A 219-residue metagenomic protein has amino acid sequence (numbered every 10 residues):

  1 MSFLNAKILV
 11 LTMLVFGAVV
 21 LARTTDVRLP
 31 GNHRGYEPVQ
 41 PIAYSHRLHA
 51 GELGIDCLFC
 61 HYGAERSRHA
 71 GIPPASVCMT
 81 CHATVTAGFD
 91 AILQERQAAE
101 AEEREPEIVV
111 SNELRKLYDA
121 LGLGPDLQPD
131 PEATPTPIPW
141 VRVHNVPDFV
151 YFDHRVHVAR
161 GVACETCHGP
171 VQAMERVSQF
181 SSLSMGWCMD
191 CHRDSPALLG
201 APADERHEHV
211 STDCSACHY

Functional and structural regions predicted by a protein language model:
M1-A6: Short, Lys/Arg-rich N-terminal segment immediately upstream of the first membrane anchor
K7-T24: Hydrophobic membrane-insertion alpha-helices, especially the h-region of bacterial N-terminal signal peptides
M13-G17, R28-N32, L48-E52, R115-P125 (+2 more regions): N-terminal start-of-chain detector that recognizes signal peptides and the immediate post-cleavage beginning
V20-P38: Aromatic-capped interface at the extracytoplasmic side of an N-terminal signal-anchor transmembrane helix
R28, P38-F89, P147-Y219: Sequence context surrounding c-type heme c attachment/ligation sites in exported
R34-Y36, H49, E132, H144: A generic structural signal for short, solvent-exposed coil/turn residues that cap or connect secondary-structure
S76, V85-D148, A201-Y219: Primarily the internal scaffold of c-type cytochrome electron-transfer domains, especially repeated/multiheme c-type
